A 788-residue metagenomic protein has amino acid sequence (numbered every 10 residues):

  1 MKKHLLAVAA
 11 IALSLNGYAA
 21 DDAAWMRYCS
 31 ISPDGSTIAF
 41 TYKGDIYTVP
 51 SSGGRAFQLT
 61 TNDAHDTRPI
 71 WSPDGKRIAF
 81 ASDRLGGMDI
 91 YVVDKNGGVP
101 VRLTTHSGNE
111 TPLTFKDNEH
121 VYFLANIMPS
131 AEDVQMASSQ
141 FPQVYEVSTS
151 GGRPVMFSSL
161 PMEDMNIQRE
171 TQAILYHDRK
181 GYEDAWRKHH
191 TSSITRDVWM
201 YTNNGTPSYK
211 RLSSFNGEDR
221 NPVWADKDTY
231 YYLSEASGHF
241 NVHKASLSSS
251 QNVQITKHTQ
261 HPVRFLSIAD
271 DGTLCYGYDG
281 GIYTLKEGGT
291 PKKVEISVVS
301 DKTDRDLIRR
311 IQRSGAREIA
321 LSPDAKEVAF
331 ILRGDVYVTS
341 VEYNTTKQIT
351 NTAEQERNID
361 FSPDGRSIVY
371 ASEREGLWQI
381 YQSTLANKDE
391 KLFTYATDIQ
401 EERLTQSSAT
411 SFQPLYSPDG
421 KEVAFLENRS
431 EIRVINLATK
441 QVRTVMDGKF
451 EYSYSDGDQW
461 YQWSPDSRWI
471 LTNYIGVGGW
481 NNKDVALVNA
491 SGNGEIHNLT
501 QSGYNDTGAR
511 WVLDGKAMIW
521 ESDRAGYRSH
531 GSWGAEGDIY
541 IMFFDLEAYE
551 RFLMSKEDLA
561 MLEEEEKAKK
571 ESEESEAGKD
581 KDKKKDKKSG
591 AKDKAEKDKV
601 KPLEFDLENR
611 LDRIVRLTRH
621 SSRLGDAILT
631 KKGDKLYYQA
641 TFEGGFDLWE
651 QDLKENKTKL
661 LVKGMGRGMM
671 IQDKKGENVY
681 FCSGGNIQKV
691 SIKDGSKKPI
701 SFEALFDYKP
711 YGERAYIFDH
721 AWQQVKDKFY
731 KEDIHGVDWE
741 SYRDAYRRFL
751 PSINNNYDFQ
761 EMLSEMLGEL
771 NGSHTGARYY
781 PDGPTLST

Functional and structural regions predicted by a protein language model:
A10-G17: Hydrophobic h-region of N-terminal signal peptides that target proteins for export in Gram-negative bacteria
A20-M26, G54-A56, S300-S314, T397-R403 (+1 more regions): A short helix->beta-strand "capping" segment at the edge of beta-propeller domains
D21-A23, T41-Y47, R55, T60-D66 (+28 more regions): A flexible loop/linker signature enriched in serine peptidases of the S9 family
D21-Y47, G315-G334, T618-D634: Beta-strand-rich domains and repeat architectures in extracellular enzymes and scaffolds, especially beta-propellers
S30-G35, P69-R77, L113-H120, M165-I174 (+9 more regions): Blade-terminus and WD-like Trp-Asp/Gly-His loop motifs, strongest in beta-propeller folds
T61, A386, R403, E643 (+1 more regions): Flexible, low-complexity junctional segments that flank or bridge functional domains
V253-S267, H497-A509, S621, G625 (+1 more regions): Conserved blade-ending motifs and adjacent loop-strand segments that build the rim/top face of beta-propeller domains
R613, R619-N656, E740, S752: Long hydrophobic segments that form regular secondary structure
